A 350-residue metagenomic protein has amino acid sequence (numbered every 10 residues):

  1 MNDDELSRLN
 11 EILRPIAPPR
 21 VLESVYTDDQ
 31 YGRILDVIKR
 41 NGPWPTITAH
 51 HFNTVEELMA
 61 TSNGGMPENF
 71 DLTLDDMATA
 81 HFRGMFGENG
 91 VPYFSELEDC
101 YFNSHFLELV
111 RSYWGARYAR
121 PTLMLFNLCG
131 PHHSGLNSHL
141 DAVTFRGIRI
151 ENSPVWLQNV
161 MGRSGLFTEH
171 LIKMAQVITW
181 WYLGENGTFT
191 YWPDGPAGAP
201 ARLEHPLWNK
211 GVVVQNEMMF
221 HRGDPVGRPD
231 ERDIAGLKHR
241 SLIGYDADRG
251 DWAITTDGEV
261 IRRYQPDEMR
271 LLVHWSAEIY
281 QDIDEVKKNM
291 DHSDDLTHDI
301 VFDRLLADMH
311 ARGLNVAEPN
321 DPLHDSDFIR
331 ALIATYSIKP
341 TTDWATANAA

Functional and structural regions predicted by a protein language model:
D3-R14: Cationic-aromatic interfacial patches
I12-A116, L125, G135: Non-heme Fe(II)/2-oxoglutarate
R14, Y26, Y101, P121 (+2 more regions): A generic fold-level signal
I16, V91-P92, L157-M161, Y191-W192 (+1 more regions): Short linear interaction motifs
H50-T79, H139-R163, V226-I261: Charged, glycine/proline-rich intrinsically disordered loops and linkers
R111-P121, P131-K238: Catalytic core of non-heme Fe(II) oxygenases with the double-stranded beta-helix
M124-F126, V177-T179, V273-A277: A structural signal for short, well-ordered beta-strand segments
G184-A349: Catalytic core of Fe(II)/2-oxoglutarate
